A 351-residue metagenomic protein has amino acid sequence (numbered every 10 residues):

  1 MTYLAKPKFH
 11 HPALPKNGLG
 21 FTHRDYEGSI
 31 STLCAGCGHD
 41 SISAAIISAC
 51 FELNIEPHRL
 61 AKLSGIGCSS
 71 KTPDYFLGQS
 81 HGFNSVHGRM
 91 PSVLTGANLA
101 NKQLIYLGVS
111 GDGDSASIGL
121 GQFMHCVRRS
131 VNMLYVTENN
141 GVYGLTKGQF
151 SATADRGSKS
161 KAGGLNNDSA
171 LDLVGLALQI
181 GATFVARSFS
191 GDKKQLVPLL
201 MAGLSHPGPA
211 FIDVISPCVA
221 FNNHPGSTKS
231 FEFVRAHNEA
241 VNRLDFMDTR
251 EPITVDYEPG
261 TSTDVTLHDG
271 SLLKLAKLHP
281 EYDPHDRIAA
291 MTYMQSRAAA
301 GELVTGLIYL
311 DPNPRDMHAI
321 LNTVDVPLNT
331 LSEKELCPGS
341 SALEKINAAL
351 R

Functional and structural regions predicted by a protein language model:
M1-L104, V326, T330-R351: Thiamine diphosphate
T2-L19, A220-R351: Flexible, low-complexity linker and terminal segments
A35, G108-S110, F184-F189: Short catalytic-loop micro-motif centered on adjacent basic/acidic residues
D40-A45, P57, G88, S92 (+8 more regions): Conserved active-site and cofactor/substrate-binding residues in soluble primary-metabolism enzymes
K62-L63, Y135-N139, L307-L310: Short internal beta-strands
I66-G144, V197-P198: Thiamine diphosphate
S117-I118, H125-M133, E138, V142-P284: Glycine-rich ThDP/TPP pyrophosphate-binding loop and its adjacent helix/strand module within ThDP-dependent enzymes
